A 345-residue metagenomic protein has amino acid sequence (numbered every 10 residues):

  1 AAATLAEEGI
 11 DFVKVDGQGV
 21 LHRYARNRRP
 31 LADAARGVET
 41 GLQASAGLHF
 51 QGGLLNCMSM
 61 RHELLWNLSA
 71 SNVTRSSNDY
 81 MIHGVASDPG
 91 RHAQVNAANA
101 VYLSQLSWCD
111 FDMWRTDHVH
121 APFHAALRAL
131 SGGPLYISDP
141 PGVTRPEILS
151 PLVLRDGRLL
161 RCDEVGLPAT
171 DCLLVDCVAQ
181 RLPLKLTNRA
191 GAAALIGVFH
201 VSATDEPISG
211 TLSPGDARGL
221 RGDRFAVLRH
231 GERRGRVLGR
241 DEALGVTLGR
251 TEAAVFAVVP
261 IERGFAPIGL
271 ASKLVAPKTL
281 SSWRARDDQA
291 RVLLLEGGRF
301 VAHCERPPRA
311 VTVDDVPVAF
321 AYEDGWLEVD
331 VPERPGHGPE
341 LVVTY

Functional and structural regions predicted by a protein language model:
A1, G19-A35, D112-W114, Y136: The substrate-binding groove and active-site-proximal loops of carbohydrate-active enzymes, especially glycoside
A3-E7, G37-I148, E164-V178, N188: Glycan-recognition surfaces
V15-V20, N56, V198: Conserved beta-strand positions
D16, R224-A243, T312-D330: Solvent-exposed beta-strand/loop surfaces of large extracellular or lumenal domains
V20-Y24, R61-N67, Y136-I137, V143-E147 (+5 more regions): Flexible loop/turn segments at secondary-structure boundaries
R128-S131, Y136, L174-R221, E252-G264 (+1 more regions): Carbohydrate-binding surface patches
G239-P277, E323-Y345: C-terminal beta-strand-rich structural cap/linker in extracellular carbohydrate-active enzymes
R299-T312, P335-Y345: Extended Gly/Ser/Thr-rich low-complexity repeat segments, especially those forming or decorating extracellular
